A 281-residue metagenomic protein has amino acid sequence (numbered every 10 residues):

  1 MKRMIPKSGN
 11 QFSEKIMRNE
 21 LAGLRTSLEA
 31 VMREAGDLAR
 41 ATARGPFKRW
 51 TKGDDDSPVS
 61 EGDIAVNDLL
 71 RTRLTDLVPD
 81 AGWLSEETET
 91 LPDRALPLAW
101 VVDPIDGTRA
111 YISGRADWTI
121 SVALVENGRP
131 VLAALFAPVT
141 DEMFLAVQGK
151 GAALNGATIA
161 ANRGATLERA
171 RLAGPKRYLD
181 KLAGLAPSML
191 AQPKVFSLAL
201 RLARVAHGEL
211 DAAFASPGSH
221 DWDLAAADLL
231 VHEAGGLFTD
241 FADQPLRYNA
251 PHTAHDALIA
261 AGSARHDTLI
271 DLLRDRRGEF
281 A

Functional and structural regions predicted by a protein language model:
M1-M4, M17: Methionine residue identity
M17-I105, F280-A281: N-terminal subdomain of lithium-sensitive/metallo-dependent phosphomonoesterases centered on the IMPase/IPPase/PAP
A39-T42, D63, L74, T108 (+6 more regions): Residue-level signal for inorganic ion chemistry
S85-E87, G156, A242: Short loop/edge segments at beta-strand edges and connector loops that shape dinucleotide/nucleotide cofactor-binding
R94-K150: DPxDG-like acidic metal-binding loop motif
N127, N155-G156: Short strand-turn-strand beta-turns centered on an Asx-Gly dipeptide
N162-A281: An extended, acidic
